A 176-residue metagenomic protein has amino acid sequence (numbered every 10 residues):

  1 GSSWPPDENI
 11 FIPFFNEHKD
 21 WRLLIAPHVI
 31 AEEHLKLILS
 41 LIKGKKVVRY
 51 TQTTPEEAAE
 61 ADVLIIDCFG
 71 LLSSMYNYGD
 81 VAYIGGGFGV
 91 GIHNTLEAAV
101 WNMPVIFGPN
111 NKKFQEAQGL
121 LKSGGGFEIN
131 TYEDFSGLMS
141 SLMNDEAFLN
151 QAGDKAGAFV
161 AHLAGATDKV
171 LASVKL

Functional and structural regions predicted by a protein language model:
G1-L176: Nucleotide-activated sugar donor-binding and catalytic core shared by glycosyltransferases and related lipid-linked
